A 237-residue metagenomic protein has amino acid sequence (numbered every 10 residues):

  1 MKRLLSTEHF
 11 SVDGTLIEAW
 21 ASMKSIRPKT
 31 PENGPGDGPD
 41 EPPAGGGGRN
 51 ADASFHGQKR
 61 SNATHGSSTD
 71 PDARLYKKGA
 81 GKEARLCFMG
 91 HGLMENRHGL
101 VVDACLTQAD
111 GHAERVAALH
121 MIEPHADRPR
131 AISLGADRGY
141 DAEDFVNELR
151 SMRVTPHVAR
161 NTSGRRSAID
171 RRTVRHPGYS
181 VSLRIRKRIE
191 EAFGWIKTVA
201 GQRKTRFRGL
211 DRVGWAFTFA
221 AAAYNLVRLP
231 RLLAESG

Functional and structural regions predicted by a protein language model:
M1-R150, Y224: Polybasic low-complexity intrinsically disordered regions
G45-D52, R138-D211, W215-T218: Helix-centered, glycine/charged polyanion-binding patches within enzymatic domains that contact phosphate-containing
Q108-A109, R208-G214, L232-G237: Short alpha-helical "patches" and their helix-cap loops
A117, F193-G194, R228: Hydrophobic side chains within alpha-helical segments
R130-G135, T155-A159, L232-E235: Acidic/polar loop patches that form or flank catalytic/metal-binding clefts of enzymes that bind anionic ligands
V199, R203, P230-G237: A short, flexible helix-boundary coil/loop motif
R212, F219-R231: Charge-patterned, long linear interaction tracts outside catalytic cores
